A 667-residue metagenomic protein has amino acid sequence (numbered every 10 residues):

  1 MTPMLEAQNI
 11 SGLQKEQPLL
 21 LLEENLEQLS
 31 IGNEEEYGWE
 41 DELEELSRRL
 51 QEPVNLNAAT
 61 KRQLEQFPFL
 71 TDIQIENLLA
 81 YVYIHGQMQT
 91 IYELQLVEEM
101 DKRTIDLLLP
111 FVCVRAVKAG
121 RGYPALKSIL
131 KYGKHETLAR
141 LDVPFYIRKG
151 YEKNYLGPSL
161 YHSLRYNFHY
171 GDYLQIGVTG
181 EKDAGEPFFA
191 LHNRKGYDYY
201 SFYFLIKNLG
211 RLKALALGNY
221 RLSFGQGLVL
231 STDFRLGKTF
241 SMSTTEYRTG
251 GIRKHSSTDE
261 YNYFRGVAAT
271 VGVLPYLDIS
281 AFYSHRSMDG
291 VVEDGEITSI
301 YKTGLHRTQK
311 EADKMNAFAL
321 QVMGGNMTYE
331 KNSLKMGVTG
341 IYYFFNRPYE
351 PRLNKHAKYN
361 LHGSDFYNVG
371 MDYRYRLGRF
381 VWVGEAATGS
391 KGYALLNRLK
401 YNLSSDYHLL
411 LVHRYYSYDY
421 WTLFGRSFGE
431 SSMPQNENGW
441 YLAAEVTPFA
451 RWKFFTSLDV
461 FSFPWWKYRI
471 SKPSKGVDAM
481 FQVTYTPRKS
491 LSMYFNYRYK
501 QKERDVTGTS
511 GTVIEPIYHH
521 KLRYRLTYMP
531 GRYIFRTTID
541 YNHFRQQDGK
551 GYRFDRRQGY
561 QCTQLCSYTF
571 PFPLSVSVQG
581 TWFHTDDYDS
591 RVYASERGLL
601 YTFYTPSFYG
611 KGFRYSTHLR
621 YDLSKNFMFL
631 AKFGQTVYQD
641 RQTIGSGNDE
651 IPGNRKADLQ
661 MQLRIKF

Functional and structural regions predicted by a protein language model:
M1-G12, F667: Bacterial Sec-dependent N-terminal signal peptides
A7-L205, G210, N219-S223: Compositionally biased linear targeting/interaction segments
T60, T71-Q74, D101-T104, G171 (+7 more regions): Residue-level recognition of beta-strand termini and adjacent short loop/turns
R115-E152, L228-L230, R235-Y247, G251 (+11 more regions): Outer-membrane pore/translocation modules
K153-S159, H192-N193, Y197, L215-Y220 (+4 more regions): Beta-stranded membrane pore/translocator domains
Y155-S159, F264, F318-P351, K358-F667: Exposed, low-structure sequence patches enriched in small/polar residues
E181-Y199, R253-E260, D313-N316, F544-F554: Outer-membrane beta-barrel proteins
R194-D289, D406-T422, P573-Y588: Outer membrane beta-barrel
